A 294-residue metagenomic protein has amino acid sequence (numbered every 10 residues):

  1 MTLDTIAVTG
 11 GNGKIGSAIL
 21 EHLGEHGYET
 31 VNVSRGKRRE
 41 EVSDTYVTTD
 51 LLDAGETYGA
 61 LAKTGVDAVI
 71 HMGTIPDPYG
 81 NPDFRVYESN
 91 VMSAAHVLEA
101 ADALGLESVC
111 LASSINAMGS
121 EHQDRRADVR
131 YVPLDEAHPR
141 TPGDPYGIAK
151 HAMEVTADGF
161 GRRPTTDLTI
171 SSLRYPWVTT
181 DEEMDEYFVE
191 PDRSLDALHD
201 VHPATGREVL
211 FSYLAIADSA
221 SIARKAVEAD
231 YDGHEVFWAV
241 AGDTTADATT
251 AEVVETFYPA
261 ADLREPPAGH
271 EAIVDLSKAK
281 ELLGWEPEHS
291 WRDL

Functional and structural regions predicted by a protein language model:
D4-H26: N-terminal Rossmann NAD(P)H-binding glycine-rich loop of SDR-like oxidoreductase domains
T48-S89: NAD(P)H-binding glycine-rich loop region in Rossmannoid oxidoreductase-like domains and their noncatalytic homologs
T49-L52, R85-S93, D144, I148-A149 (+1 more regions): Glycine-rich NAD(P)-binding loop of the Rossmann-fold in SDR/ketoreductase-type enzymes
H96-D144: Conserved Rossmann-fold NAD(P)-dependent oxidoreductase catalytic core, especially the SDR/UDP-sugar
T141-I170: Active-site Tyr-X1-5-Lys
P145, T166-V189: Flexible, glycine-rich beta-alpha linker
T180, E186-E235: Alpha-helical substrate-binding/gating segment
S219-L276, E281-L282: Mid/C-terminal beta-alpha module of Rossmann-like enzyme folds, strongest in SDR-family dehydrogenases/epimerases
